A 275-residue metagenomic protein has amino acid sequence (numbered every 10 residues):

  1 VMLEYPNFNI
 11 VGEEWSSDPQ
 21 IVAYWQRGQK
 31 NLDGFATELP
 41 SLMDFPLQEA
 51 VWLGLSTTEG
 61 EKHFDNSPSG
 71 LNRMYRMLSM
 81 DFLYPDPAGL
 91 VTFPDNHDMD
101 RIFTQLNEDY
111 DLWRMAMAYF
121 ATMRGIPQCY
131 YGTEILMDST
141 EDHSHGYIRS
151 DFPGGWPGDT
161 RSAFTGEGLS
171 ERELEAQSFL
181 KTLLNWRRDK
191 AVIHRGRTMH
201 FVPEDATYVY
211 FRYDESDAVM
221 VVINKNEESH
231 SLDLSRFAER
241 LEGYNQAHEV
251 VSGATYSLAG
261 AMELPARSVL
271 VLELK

Functional and structural regions predicted by a protein language model:
V1-L83, E108-Y110, Y119, L136-T182 (+4 more regions): Active-site-proximal helices and loops of the catalytic beta/alpha 8
E4, Y84-P85, N96, M123 (+2 more regions): Alpha-helix termination/capping residues and helix-transition junctions
N9-V11, G89-V91, P127-Q128: Structural preference for beta-strand elements that scaffold enzyme active sites
E14, F93-N96, T133-I135: Short, well-ordered beta-to-alpha junction loops that form the rim of enzyme active sites and present histidine/acidic
F82-D86, V192: Proline-centered turn/helix-capping motifs that create local helix->coil transitions or kinks
P87-N107: Active-site clefts of carbohydrate-active enzymes
M115-A116: Short, hydrophobic/aromatic alpha-helical segments in well-folded domains
R124-C129, T133-K275: Carbohydrate-interacting/catalytic domains
